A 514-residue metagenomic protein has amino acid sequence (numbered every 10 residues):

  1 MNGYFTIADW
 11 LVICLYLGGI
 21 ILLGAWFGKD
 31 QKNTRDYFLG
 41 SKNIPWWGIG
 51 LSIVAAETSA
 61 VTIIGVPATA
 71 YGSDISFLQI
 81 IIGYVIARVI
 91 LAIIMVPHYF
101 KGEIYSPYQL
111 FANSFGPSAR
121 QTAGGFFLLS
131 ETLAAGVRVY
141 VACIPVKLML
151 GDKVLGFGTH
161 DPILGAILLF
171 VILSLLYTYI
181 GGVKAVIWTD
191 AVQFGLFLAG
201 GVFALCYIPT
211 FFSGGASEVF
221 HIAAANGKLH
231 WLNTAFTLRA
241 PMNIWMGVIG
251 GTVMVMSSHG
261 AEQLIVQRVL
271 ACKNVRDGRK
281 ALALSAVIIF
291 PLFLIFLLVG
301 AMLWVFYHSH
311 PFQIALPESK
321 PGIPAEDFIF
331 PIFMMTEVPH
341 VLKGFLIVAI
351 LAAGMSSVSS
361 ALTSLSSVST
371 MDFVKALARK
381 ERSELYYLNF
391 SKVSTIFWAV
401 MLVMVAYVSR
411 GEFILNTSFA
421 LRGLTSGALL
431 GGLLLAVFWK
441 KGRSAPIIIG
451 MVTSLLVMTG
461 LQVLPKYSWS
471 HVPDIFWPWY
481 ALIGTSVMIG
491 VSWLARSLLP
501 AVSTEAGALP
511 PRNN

Functional and structural regions predicted by a protein language model:
M1-N514: Membrane-embedded helix-loop-helix hairpins and adjacent transmembrane boundary segments in multi-pass transporters
